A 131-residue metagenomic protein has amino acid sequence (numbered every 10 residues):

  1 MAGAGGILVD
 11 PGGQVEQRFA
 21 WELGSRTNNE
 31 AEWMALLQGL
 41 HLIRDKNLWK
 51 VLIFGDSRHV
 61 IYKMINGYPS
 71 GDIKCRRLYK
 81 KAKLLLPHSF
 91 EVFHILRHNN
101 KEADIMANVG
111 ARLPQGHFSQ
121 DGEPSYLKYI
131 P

Functional and structural regions predicted by a protein language model:
M1-A4: Short, flexible loop/turn motifs enriched in small residues
L8, T27, R58, L113: Short, flexible micro-motifs
V9, Q17, M34-M106: RNase H catalytic domain
F19-W21: Short hydrophobic alpha-helix segments
S25-M34: Short, conserved micro-motifs enriched in small and acidic residues
H88-F90, L96-K101, M106-P131: Flexible, low-complexity interdomain linkers flanking nucleic-acid-processing modules
